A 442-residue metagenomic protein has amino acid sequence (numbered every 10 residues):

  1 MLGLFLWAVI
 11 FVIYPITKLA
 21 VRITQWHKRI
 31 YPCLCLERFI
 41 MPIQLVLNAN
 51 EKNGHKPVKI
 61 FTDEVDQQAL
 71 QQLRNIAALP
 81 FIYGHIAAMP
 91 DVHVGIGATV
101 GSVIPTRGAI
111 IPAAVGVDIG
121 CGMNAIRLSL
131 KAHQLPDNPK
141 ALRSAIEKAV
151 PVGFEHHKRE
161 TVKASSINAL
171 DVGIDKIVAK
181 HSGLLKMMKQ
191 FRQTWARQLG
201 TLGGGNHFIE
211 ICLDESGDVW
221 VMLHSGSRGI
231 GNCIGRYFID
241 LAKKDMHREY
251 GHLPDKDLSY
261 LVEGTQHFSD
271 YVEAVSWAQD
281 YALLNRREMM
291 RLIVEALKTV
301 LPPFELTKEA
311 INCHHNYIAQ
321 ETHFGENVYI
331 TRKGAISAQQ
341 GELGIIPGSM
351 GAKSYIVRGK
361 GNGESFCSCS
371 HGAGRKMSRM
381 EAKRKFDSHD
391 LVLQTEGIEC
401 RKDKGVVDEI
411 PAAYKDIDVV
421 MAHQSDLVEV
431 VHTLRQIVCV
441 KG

Functional and structural regions predicted by a protein language model:
A8-V12, A20-V21, E37: Acidic, Ala/Val/Gly-enriched low-complexity intrinsically disordered segments
C33-C35: Cysteine-centered motifs
P42-Q72, F81-I86, I96-V100, I104 (+4 more regions): Domain-length cofactor-binding catalytic modules of enzymes
A114-G173: A generic, well-ordered mixed alpha/beta core segment in the N-terminal half of proteins
